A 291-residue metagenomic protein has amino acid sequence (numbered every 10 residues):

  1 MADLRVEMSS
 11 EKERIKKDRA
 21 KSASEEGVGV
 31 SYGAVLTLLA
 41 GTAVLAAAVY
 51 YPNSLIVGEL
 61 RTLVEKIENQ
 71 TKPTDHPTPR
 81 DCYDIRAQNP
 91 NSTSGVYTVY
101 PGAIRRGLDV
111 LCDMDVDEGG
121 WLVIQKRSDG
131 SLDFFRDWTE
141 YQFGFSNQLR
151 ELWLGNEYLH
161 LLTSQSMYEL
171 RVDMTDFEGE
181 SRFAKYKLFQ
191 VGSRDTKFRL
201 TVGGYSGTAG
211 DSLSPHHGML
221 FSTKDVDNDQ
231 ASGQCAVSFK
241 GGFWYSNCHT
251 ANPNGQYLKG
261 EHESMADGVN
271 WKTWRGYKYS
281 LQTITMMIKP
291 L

Functional and structural regions predicted by a protein language model:
A2-E118, G179: Assembly "stalks" and propeptides
T74-H217: Extracellular beta-rich globular recognition domains, centered on the fibrinogen C-terminal
F143-N147, E151-W153, C248, P253-K259: Short secondary-structure subsegments characteristic of cysteine-rich extracellular domains
F145, K224-V226, W274-Y277: Conserved, non-catalytic sequence blocks in retroelement Pol enzymes and Pol-derived host proteins
A184, R194-Y257: Surface-exposed interaction patches
L220, E261-M265: Mature hydrolase/peptidase catalytic cores and their serpin-fold inhibitory cores, especially in secreted
M265-L291: C-terminal helix/juxtamembrane-tail motif
